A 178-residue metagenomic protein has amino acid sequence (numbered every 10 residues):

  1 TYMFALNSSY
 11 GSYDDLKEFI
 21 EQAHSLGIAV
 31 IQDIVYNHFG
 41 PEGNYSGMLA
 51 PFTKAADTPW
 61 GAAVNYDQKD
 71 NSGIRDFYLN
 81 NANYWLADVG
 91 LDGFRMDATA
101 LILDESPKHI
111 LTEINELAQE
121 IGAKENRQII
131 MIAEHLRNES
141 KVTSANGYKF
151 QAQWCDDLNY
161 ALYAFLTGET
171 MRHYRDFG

Functional and structural regions predicted by a protein language model:
T1-G90, T99-A123, I130, K141: Substrate-binding/active-site clefts of carbohydrate-active enzymes
L111-G178: Conserved alpha/beta catalytic core and glycan-binding cleft of carbohydrate-active enzymes
